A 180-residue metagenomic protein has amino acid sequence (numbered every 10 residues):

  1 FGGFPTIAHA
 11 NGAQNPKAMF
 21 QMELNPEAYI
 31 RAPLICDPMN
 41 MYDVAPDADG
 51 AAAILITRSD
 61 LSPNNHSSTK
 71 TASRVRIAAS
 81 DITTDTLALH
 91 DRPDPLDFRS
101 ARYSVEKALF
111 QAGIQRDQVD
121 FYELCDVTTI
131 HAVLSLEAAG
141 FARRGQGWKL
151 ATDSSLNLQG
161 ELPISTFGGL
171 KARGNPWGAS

Functional and structural regions predicted by a protein language model:
F1, V119: Conserved catalytic or regulatory cores that recognize and/or transform ribose-phosphate-containing ligands
G2-L61, V127-L136, F141, P163-S180: Conserved beta-strand-centric core segments of catalytic alpha/beta enzyme folds
G3, L34-Y103, K107, D153-F167 (+1 more regions): Condensing-enzyme catalytic core mediating Claisen C-C bond formation in acyl metabolism
F20, L24-P26, Q115, R143-G147 (+1 more regions): Short, solvent-exposed coil/turn linker segments
T83-T84, Q115, D126-I130, A142: Short, catalytically relevant binding-site loops at active-site mouths
D91, A132-P163: Glycine- and aromatic-enriched membrane alpha-helices
S104-Q118: Phosphate/pyrophosphate-binding loops at sites that engage ATP/ADP/AMP, CoA/4′-phosphopantetheine, polyphosphate
D120-L124: Short glycine-rich phosphate-binding loop at a beta-alpha junction
